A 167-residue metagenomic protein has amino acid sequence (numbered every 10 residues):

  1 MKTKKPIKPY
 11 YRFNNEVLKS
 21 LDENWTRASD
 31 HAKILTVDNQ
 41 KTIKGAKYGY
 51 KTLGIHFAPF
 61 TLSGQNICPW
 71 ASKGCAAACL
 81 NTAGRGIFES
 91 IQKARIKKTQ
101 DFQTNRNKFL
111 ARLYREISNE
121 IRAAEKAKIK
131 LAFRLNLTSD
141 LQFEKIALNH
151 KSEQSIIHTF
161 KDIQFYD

Functional and structural regions predicted by a protein language model:
M1-Y166: Class I S-adenosyl-L-methionine
